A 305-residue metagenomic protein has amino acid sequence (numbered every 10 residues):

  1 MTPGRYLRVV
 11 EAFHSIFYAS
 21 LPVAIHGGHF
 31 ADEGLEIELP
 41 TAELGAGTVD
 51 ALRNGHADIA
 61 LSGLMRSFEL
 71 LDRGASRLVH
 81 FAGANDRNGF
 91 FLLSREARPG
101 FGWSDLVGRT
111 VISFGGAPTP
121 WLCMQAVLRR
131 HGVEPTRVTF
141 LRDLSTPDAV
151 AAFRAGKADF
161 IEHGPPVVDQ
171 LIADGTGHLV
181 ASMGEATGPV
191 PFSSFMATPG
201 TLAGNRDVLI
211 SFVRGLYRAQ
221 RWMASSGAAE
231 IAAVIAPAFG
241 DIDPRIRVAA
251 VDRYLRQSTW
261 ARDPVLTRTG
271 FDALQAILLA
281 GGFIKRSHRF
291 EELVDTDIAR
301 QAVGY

Functional and structural regions predicted by a protein language model:
T2-V133, F140-D143, D159-P165, T176 (+2 more regions): Short, glycine-/small- and polar/acidic-enriched structural segments that line small-molecule recognition paths
P22, F68-L71, Q125, D169 (+4 more regions): Predominant activation on well-ordered alpha-helical scaffold segments within soluble catalytic domains
A24, L64, L122, F195 (+2 more regions): A generic alpha-helix surface/boundary motif
A57, L61, R154-A155, Y254-R268 (+1 more regions): Short amphipathic alpha-helical segments at helix boundaries and their inter-helical linkers
D148-G240: Pocket-lining segment of extracytoplasmic ligand-binding domains
G204-K285: Secondary-structure end/capping motifs
Q275-Y305: Conserved C-terminal helix/tail region of periplasmic/extracytoplasmic solute-binding proteins
